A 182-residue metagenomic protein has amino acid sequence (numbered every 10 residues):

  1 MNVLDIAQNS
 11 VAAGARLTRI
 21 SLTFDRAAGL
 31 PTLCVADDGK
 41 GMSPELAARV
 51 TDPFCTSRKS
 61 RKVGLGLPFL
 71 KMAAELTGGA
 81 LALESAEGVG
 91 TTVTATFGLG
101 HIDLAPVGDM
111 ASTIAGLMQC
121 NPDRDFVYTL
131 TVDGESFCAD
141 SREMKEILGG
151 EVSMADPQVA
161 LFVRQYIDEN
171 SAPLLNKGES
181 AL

Functional and structural regions predicted by a protein language model:
M1-L22, A73: Conserved ATP-binding N-box helix of the HATPase_c
T23-L33: Short beta-strand-loop-beta element adjacent to the nucleotide/active-site pocket used for signaling
D37: Acidic ATP/Mg2+-coordinating residue in the GHKL
M42-P53: Short conserved segment of the HATPase_c
F69-G79: Conserved glycine-/histidine-rich ATP-lid loop and adjacent helix of the Bergerat-fold HATPase_c
L83-E87: A short beta-strand-to-loop motif within the catalytic HATPase_c
V89-T91: Glycine-rich GHKL/ HATPase_c ATP-binding element in histidine kinases
T94-A95: HATPase_c (GHKL) ATP-binding subdomain of two-component histidine kinases
